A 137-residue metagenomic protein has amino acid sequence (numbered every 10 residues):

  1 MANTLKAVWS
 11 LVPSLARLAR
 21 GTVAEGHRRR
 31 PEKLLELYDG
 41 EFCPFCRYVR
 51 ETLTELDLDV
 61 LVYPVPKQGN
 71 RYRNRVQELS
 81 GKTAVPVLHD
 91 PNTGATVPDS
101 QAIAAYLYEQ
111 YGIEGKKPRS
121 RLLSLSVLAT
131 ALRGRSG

Functional and structural regions predicted by a protein language model:
M1-G137: GST-like domain detector, emphasizing the conserved glutathione-binding G-site in the N-terminal thioredoxin-like
